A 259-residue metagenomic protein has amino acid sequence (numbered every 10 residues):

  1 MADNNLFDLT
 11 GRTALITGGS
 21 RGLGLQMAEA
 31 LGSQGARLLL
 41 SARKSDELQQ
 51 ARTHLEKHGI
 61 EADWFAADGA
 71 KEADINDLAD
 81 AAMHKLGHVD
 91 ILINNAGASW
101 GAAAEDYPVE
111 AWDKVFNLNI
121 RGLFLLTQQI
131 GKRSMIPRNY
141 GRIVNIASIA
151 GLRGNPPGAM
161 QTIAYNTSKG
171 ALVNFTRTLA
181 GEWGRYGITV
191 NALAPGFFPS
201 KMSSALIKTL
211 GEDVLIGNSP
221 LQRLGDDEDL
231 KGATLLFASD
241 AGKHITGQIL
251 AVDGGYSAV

Functional and structural regions predicted by a protein language model:
S20-R21: Conserved glycine-rich cofactor-binding loop
I93, G184, T189, I245-G247: Short, small/polar-rich loop/turn modules that mediate ligand/substrate recognition or access, typified
A103-A104, P108-F116, S203, L215: Substrate-binding pocket helix/loop in short-chain dehydrogenase/reductase
T127, S168, T176: Active-site helix of classical SDR
K132-R133, R177, G181-E182, K243: Alpha-helical segment proximal to the catalytic Tyr-Lys
S148: Residue(s) in the substrate-gating loop at a strand-loop-helix junction that position the organic substrate next
R223-A258: C-terminal substrate-recognition "lid" of short-chain dehydrogenase/reductases
